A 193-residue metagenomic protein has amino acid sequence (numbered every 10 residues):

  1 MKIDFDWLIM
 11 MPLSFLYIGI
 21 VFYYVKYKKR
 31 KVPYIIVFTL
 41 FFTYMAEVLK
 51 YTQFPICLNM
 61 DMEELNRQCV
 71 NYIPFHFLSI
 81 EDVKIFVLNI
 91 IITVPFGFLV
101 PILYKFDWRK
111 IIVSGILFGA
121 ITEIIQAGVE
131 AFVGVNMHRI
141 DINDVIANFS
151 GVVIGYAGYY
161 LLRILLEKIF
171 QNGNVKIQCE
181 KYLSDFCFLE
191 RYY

Functional and structural regions predicted by a protein language model:
M1-H138, V153-Y193: Bulky hydrophobic segments
R139-S150: Individual transmembrane alpha-helices with interfacial aromatic-anchor signatures
